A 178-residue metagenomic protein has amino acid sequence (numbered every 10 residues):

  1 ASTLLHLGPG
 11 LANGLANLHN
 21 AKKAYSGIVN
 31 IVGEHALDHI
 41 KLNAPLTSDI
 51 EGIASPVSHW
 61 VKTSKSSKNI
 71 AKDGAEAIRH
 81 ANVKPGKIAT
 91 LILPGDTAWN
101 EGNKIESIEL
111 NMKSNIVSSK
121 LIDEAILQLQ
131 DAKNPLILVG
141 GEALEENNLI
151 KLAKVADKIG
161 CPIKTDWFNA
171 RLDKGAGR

Functional and structural regions predicted by a protein language model:
A1-R178: N-terminal alpha/beta PP-like core and its mobile active-site loop of ThDP/TPP-dependent enzymes
